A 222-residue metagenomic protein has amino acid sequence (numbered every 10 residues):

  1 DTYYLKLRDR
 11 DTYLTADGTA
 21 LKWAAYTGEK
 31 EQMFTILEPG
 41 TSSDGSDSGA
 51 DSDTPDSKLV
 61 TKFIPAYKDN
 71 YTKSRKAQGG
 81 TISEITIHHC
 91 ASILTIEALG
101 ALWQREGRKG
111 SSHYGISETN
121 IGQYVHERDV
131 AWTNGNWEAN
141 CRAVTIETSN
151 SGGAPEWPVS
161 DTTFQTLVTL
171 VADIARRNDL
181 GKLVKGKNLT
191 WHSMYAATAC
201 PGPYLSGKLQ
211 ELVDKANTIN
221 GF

Functional and structural regions predicted by a protein language model:
D1-G45: Lectin-like carbohydrate-binding module/patch detector with strong preference for beta-trefoil
K30-Q32, V130-N134, A154: A short local loop/turn or secondary-structure capping micro-motif enriched for an aromatic residue
S42-N140: N-terminal catalytic cores of peptidoglycan-degrading enzymes
S43-K68, S74-G79, G152-F222: Basic/polar, cationic surfaces and motifs that engage anionic cell-wall and phosphate/carboxylate ligands
E84, A143-T145, N188-T190: Structural preference for beta-strand elements that scaffold enzyme active sites
A91, V144-A154, M194: Cell-envelope and extracellular/periplasmic
